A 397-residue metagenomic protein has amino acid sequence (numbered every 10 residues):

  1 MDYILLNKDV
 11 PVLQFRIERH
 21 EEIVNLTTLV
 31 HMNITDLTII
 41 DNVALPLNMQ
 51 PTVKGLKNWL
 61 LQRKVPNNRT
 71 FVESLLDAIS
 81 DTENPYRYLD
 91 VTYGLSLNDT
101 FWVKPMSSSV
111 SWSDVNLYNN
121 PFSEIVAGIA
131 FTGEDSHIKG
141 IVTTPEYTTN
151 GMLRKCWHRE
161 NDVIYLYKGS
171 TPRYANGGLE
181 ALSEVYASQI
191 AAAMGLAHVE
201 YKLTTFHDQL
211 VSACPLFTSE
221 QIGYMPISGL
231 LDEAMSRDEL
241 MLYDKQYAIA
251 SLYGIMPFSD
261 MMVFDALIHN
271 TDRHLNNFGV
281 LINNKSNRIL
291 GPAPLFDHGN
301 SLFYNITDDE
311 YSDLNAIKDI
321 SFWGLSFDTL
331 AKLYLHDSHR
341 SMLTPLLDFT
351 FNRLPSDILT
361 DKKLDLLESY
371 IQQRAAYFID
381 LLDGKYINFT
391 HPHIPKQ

Functional and structural regions predicted by a protein language model:
M1-V263, L267-H269, V280-Q397: Phosphate/dinucleotide-binding and metal-coordinating scaffold of catalytic cores in nucleotide-dependent enzymes
H274-G279: Canonical protein kinase catalytic loop motif
